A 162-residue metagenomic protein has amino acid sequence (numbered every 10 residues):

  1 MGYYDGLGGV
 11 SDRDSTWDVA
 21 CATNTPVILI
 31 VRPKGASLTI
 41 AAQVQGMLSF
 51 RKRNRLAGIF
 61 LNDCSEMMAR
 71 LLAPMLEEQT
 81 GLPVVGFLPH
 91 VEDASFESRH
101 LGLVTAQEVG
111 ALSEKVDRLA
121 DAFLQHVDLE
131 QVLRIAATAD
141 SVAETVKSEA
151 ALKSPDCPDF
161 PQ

Functional and structural regions predicted by a protein language model:
M1, I28-V31, L56-L61: Short beta-strands and strand-loop turn motifs
M1-G2, K34, V91: Conserved beta-strand edge residues that scaffold enzyme active sites
M1-G9: Switch II (G3) loop of P-loop NTPases
V10-P33: Inter-motif core of Ras-like GTPase G domains
S37-P155: Internal gly/pro-rich beta-alpha loop/helix module that stabilizes soluble enzyme cofactors or their anionic handles
P155-Q162: Phosphate-binding active sites in nucleotide-utilizing proteins
